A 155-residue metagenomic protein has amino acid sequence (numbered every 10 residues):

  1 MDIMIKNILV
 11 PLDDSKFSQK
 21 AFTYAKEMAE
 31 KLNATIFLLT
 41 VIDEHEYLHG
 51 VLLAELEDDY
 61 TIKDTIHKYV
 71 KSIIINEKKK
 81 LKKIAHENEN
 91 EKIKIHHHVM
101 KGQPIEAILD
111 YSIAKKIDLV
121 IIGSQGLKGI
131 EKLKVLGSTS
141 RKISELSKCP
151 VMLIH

Functional and structural regions predicted by a protein language model:
M1-M4, H45, K79, K83-V120: Structural beta-alpha unit
M1-T23, E27, N90-K92, H96 (+1 more regions): Intrinsically disordered or low-complexity boundary/linker segments at protein termini and domain junctions
D2-D64: Small/aliphatic-rich secondary-structure junction motif
D13, G102, S124-L127: Histidine-centered beta-alpha loop that forms part of the nucleotide-sugar donor binding/catalytic region in diverse
S18, I74, L136-S140: Short, conserved glycine- and acidic-residue-centered signature motifs in active-site or ligand-binding loops
A34-T35, I93, I117, C149: Short glycine/serine/threonine/alanine-rich loop segments
D58-N76: A short acidic, glycine-rich active-site loop that binds or catalyzes chemistry on phosphate/adenosine moieties
D110-H155: Gly/Ser-rich helix-loop-strand patches that form or flank binding pockets for ribonucleotide-derived cofactors
